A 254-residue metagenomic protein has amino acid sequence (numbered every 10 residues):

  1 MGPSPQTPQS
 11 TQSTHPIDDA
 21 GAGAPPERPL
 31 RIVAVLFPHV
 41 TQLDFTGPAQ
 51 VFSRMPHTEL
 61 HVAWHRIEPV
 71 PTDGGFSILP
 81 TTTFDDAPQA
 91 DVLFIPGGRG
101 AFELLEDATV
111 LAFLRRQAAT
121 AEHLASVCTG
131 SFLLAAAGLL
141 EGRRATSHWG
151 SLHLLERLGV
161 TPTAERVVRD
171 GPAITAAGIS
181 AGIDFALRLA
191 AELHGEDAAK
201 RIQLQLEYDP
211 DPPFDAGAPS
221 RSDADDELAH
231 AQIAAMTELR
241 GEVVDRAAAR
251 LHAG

Functional and structural regions predicted by a protein language model:
M1-L124, F132-A135, L152-L154, P162-A164 (+1 more regions): Extended, subdomain-level signal for the structured scaffold at the beginning of enzyme domains
L105-A108, T146, A177: Residues at secondary-structure transition points
A119, R169-I174: Short pre-catalytic strand/loop immediately N-terminal to key active-site residues, enriched for Gly-Thr
L124-A125, T146, T163, I174: Structural detector of well-ordered beta-strand residues that form the stable sheet scaffold of enzyme domains
S131, I174-A190: Active-site-proximal catalytic alpha-helix in oxidoreductases
L140-R169: A conserved active-site-flanking secondary-structure segment within enzyme catalytic domains
T146, G150, A181-D184, D197: Generic recognition of short, well-ordered alpha-helical interface segments
